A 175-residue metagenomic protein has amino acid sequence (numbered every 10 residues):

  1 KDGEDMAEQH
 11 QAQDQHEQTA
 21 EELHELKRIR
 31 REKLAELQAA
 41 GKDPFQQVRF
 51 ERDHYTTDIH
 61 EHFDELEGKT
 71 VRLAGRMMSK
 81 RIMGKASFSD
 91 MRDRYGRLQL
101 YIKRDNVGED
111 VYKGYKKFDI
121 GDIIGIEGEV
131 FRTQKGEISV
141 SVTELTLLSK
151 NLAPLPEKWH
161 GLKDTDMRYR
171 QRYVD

Functional and structural regions predicted by a protein language model:
K1-D175: Class II aminoacyl-tRNA synthetase catalytic cores and aaRS-like
